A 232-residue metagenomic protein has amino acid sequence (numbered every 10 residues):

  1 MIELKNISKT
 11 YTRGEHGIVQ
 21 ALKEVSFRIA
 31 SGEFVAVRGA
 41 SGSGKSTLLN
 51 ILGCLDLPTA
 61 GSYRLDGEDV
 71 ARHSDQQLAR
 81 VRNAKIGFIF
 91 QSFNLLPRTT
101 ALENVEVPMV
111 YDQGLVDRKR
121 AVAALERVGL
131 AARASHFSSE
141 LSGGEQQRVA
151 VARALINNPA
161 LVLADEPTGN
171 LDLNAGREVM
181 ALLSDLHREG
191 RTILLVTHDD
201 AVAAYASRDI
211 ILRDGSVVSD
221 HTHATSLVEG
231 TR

Functional and structural regions predicted by a protein language model:
I2-L212: ABC family nucleotide-binding domain
S216-R232: Conserved beta-strand-loop-alpha-helix hinge in the C-terminal portion of ABC ATPase nucleotide-binding domains
